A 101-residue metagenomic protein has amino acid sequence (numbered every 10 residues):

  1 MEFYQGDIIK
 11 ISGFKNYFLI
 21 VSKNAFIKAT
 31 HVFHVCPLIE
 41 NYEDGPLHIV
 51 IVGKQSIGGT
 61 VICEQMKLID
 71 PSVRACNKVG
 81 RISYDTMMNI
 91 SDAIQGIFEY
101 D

Functional and structural regions predicted by a protein language model:
M1-D101: Conserved functional hotspots at enzyme active or ligand-binding sites that engage polyanionic ligands
